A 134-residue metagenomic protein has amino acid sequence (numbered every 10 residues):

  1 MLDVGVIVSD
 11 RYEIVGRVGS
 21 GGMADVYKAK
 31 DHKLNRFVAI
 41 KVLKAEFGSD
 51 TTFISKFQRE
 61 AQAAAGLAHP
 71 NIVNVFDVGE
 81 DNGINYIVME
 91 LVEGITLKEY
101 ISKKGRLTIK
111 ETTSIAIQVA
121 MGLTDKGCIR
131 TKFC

Functional and structural regions predicted by a protein language model:
M1-C134: Conserved ATP-binding/catalytic core of the eukaryotic-like protein kinase fold, especially serine/threonine kinases
